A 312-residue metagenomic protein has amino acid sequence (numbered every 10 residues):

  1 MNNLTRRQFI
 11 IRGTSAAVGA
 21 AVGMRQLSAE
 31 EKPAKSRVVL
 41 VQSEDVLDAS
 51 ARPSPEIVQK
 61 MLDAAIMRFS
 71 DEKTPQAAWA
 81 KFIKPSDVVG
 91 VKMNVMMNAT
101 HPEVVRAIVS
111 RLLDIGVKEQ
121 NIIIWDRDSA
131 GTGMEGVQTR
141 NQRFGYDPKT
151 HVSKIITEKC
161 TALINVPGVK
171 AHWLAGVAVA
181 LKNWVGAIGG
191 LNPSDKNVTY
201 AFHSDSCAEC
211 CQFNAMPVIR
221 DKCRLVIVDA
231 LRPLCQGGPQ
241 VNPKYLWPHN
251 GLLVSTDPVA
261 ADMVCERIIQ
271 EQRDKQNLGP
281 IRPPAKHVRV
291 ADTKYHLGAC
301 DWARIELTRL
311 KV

Functional and structural regions predicted by a protein language model:
M1-A17: N-terminal secretory signal peptides and thylakoid transit peptides that target proteins across membranes
G13-T14, G19, A99, G189: Enrichment for repetitive, rod-forming helical segments
V18-V22, V312: Outer-membrane beta-barrel pore domains
V22-K32: Bacterial Sec-dependent signal peptides at the C-terminal "C-region" and cleavage site
E30-P85, M96-V312: Extended, low-polarity segments enriched in aliphatic/aromatic residues
K92: Aromatic-residue-lined binding/catalytic grooves and analogous aromatic/hydrophobic interfacial grooves in multimeric
